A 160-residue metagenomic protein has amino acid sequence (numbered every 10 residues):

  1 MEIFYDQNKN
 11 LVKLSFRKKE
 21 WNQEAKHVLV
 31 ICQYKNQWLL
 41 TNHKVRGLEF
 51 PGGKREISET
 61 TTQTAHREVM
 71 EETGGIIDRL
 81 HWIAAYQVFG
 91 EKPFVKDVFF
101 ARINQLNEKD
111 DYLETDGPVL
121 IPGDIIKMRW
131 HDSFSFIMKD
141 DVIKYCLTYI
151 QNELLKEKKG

Functional and structural regions predicted by a protein language model:
M1-L29: Acidic, metal-coordinating catalytic segment for phosphate/diphosphate chemistry, firing primarily on the Nudix
R17-K18, H27, P51, I83-Y86: Short secondary-structure capping micro-motifs at structural edges
K26-V28, K35-W38, K96: Short, surface-exposed beta-edge/turn micro-motifs
C32-K35, A101-I103: Active-site beta-strand termini and strand-to-loop segments that position acidic
Q33-E71: Conserved Nudix-box catalytic region and its N-terminal flanking loop in Nudix hydrolases and closely related
R55-Q63, R67-D78, I83-M138: Unchanged
D132-G160: Charged phosphate-binding loop/patch that engages nucleotide di/tri-phosphates or the phosphate backbone of nucleic
